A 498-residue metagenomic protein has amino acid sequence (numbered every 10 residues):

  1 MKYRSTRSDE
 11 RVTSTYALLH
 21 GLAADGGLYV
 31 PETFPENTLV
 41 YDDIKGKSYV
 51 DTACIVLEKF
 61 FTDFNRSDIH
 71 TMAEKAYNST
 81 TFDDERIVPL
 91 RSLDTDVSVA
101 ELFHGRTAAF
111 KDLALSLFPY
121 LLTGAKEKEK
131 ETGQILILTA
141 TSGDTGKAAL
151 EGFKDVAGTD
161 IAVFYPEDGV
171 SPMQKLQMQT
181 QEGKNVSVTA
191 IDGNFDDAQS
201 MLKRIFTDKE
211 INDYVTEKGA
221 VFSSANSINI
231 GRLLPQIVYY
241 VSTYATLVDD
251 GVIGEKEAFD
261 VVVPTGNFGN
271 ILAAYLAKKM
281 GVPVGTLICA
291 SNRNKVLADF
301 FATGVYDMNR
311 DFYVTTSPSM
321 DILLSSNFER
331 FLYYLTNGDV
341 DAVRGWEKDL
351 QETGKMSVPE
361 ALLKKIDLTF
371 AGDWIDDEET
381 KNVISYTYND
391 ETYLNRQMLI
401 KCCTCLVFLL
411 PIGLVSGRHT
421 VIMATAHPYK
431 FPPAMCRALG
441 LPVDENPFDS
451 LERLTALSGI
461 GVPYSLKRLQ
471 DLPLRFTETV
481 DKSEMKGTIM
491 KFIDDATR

Functional and structural regions predicted by a protein language model:
M1-R498: PLP-dependent amino-acid enzyme catalytic core
